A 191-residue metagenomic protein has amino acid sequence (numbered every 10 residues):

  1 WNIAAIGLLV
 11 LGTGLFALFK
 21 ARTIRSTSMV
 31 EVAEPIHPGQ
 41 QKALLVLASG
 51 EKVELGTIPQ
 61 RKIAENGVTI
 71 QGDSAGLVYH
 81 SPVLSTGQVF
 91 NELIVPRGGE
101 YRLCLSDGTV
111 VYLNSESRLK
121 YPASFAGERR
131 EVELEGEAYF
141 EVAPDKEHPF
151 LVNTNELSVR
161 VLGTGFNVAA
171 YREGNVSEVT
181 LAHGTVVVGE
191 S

Functional and structural regions predicted by a protein language model:
N2-E178, V187-S191: Short acidic/polar, Gly/Pro-enriched loop/turn segments located at secondary-structure boundaries
